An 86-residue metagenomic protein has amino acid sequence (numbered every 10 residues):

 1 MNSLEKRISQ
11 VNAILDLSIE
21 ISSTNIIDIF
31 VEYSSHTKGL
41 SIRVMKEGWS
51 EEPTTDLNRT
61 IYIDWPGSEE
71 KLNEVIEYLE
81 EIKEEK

Functional and structural regions predicted by a protein language model:
M1-G39, R43, G48-K86: Negatively charged, low-complexity tracts enriched in Asp/Glu with abundant Ser/Thr
